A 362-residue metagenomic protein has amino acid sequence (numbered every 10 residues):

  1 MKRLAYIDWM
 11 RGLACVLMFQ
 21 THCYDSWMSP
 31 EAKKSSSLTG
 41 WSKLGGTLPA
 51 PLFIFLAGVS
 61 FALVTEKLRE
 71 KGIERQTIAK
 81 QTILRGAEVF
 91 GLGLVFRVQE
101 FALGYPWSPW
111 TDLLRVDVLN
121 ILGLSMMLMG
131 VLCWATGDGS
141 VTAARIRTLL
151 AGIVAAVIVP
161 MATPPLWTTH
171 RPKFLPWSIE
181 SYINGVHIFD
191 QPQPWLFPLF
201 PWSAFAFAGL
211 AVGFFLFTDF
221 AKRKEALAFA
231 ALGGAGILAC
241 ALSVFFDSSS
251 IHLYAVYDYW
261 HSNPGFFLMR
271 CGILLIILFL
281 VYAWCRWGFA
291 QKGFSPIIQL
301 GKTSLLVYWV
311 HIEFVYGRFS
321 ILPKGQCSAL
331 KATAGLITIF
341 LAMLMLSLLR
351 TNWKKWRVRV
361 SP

Functional and structural regions predicted by a protein language model:
M1-P362: Alpha-helical transmembrane segments and their immediate juxtamembrane cytosolic regions
